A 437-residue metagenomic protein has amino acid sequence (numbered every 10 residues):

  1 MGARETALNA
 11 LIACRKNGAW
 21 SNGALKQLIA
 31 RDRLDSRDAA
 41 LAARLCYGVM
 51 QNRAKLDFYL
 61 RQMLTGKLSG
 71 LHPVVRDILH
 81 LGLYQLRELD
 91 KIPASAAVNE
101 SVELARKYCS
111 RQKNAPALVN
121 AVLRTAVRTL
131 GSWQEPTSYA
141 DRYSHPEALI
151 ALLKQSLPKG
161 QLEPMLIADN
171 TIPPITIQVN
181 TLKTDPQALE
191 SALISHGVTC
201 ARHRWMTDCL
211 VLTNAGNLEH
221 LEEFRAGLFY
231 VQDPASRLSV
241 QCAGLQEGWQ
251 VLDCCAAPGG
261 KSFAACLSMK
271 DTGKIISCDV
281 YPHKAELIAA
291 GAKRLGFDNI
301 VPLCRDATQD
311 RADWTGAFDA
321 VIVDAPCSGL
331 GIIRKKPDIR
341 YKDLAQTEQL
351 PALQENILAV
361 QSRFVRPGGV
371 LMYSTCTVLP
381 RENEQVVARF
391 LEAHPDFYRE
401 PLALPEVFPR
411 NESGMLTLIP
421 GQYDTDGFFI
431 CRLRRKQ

Functional and structural regions predicted by a protein language model:
M1-Q437: S-adenosylmethionine
